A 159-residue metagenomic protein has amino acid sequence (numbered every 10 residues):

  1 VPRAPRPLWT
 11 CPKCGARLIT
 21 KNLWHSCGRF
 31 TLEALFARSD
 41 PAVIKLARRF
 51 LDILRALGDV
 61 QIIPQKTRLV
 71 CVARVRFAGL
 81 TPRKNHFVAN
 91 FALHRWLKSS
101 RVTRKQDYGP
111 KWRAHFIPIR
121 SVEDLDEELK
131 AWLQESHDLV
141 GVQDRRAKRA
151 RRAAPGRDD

Functional and structural regions predicted by a protein language model:
V1-D159: Charge-dense, helix-prone N-terminal extensions
